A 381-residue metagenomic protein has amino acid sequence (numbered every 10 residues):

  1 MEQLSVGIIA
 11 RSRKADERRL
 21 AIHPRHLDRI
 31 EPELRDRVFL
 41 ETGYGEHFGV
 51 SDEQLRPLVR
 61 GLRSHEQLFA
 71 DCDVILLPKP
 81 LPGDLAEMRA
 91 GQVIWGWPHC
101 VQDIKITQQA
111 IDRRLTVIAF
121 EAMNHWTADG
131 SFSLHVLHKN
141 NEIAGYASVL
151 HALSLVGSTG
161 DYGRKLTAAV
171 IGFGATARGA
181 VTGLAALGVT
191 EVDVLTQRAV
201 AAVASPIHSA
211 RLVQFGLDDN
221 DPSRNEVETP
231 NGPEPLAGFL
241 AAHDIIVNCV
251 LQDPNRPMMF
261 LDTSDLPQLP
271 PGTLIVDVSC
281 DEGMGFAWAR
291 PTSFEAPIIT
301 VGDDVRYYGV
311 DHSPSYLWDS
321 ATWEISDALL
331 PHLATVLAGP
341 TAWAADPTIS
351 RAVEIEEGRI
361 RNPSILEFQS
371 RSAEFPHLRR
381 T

Functional and structural regions predicted by a protein language model:
E2-Q109: An N-terminal-biased, well-structured beta-alpha scaffold segment characteristic of Rossmann-like dinucleotide-binding
E2-S5, R11, G83-T167, V310-H312: Glycine/serine-rich phosphate-binding loop and adjoining beta1-alpha1 elements at the start of nucleotide-handling
A10, K14-G45, H151-N248: Glycine-rich phosphate/diphosphate-binding loop of Rossmann-like nucleotide-binding domains
L34-D36, R89-Q92, R113-L115, V189 (+2 more regions): A short helix->loop->beta-strand "cap" motif at the edges of active sites that frequently abuts
K79-P80, P98-H99, V250-P254, S279-C280 (+1 more regions): Short glycine-/small-residue-rich Rossmann-like dinucleotide-binding loops
E121-A122, T127-Y162, L274, S279-T381: Adenosine-phosphate binding glycine-rich loop
Y146, T176-V181, N255-M259, G283: Short glycine/serine/threonine-rich phosphate/pyrophosphate-binding segments that cradle anionic phosphate groups
A201, S205-D303: Rossmann-like adenosine-cofactor binding region
